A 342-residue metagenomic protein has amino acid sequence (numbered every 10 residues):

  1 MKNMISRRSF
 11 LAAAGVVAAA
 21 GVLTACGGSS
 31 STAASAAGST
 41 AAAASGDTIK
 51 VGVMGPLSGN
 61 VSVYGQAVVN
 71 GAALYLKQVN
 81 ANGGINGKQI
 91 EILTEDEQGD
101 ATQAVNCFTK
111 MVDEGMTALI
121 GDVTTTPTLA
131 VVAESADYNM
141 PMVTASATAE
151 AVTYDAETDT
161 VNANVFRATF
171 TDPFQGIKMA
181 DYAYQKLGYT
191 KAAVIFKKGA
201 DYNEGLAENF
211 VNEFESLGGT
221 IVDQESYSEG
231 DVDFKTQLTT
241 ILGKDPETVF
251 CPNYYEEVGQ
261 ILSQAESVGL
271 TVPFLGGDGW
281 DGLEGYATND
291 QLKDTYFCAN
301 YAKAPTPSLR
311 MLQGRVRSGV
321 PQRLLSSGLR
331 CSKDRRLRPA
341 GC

Functional and structural regions predicted by a protein language model:
K2-T24: N-terminal secretory signal peptides and thylakoid transit peptides that target proteins across membranes
C26-A37: Bacterial lipoprotein signal-peptidase II cleavage site
S45, G52-G71, E95-A101, V123-T124 (+2 more regions): Extracytoplasmic "Venus flytrap"
S62-N86, E208-E213: Short, polar/charged alpha-helical segment
V63-V68, N82-D155, Y227-V232: Beta-alpha junction/loop-to-helix N-cap segments that form part of ligand/metal-binding clefts
M116-D223, P273-F297: Extracytoplasmic ligand/sensor domains, especially the bilobed periplasmic-binding protein
L262-Q322, S332: Extracellular/periplasmic periplasmic-binding protein-like sensory domains
G328-C342: Extracellular/periplasmic bilobal clamshell ligand-binding domains
